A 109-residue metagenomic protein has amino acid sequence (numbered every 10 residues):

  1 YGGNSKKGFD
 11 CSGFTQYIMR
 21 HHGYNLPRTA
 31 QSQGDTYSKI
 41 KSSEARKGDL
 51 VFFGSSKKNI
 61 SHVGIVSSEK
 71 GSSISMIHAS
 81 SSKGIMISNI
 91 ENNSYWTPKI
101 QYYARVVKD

Functional and structural regions predicted by a protein language model:
Y1-K47: Catalytic cysteine-centered active-site loop
N4, S56-K57: Short beta->alpha junction loops/turns
S5, S12, S61, S80-S81: Short linear Ser/Thr-Pro motifs
Y24, S38-I40, V66-D109: Aromatic- and glycine-rich peptidoglycan recognition patches
G48-D49, I65: Structural motif
K57-K58, K70: Short loop/turn positions at the edges of beta-strands in beta-sheet-rich folds
K58-I65: Short, Lys/Arg- and Gly-enriched loop/turn segments at beta-strand edges
